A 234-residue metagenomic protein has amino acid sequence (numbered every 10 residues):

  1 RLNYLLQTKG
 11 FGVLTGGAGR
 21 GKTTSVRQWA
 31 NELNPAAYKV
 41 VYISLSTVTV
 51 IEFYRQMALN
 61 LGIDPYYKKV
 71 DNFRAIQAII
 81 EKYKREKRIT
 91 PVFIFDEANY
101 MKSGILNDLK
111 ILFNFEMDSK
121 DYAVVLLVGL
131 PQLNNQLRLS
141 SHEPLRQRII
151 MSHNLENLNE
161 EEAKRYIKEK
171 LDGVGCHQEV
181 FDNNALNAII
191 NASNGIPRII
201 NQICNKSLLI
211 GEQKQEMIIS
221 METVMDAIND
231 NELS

Functional and structural regions predicted by a protein language model:
R1-L5: Pre-Walker A adenine-sensing motif
Q7-Q28: Walker A/P-loop nucleotide-binding motif
T15-G16, S44, F95: Residues at the beta-strand->loop junction immediately N-terminal to the Walker
A30-L33, L133-R148: Short regulatory helix/loop adjacent to the ATP-binding pocket of P-loop NTPases
E32-L61: AAA+/P-loop NTPase substrate/partner-engagement loops
I43-T47, Q136-L137, I150-A163: Conserved AAA+ ATPase "SRH/arginine-finger" region at the nucleotide-binding site
T49-Q56, D64-D108, M117-D121, L158-A163 (+3 more regions): Mid-core helix/loop region of P-loop NTP-binding domains shared across ATPases and GTPases
Y122, P144, E161-R165, D172-S234: C-terminal alpha-helical "lid" subdomain
